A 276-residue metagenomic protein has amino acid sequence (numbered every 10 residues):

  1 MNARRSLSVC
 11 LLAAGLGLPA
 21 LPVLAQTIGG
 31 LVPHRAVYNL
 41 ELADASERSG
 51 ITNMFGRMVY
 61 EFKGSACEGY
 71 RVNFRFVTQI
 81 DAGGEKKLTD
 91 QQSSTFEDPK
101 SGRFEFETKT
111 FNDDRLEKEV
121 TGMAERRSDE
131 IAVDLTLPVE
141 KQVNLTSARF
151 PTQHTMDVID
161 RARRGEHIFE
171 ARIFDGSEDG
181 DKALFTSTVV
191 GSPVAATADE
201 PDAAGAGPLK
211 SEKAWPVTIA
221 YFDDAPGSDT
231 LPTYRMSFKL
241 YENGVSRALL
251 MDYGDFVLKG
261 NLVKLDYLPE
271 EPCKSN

Functional and structural regions predicted by a protein language model:
M1-L11: Bacterial N-terminal signal peptides that target proteins for export
V9-P19: Bacterial N-terminal signal peptides
L24-G69, N73-K86: N-terminal cleavable signal peptides for secretion/export
Q26-P33, E61-Y70, F96-G102, P208-S211 (+1 more regions): A short, structured loop/turn motif at beta-sheet edges
L40-D44, Y60-A66, T78-A82, T95-P99 (+3 more regions): Beta-strand elements of well-folded, non-transmembrane domains
N53-M58, L88-Q92, L116-V120, L231-R235: Short, surface-exposed coil-to-beta transition loops
F74-R126: Hydrophobic/aromatic-rich structural module bridging two neighboring secondary-structure elements via a short loop
E107-N276: Mature, soluble, non-transmembrane domains
